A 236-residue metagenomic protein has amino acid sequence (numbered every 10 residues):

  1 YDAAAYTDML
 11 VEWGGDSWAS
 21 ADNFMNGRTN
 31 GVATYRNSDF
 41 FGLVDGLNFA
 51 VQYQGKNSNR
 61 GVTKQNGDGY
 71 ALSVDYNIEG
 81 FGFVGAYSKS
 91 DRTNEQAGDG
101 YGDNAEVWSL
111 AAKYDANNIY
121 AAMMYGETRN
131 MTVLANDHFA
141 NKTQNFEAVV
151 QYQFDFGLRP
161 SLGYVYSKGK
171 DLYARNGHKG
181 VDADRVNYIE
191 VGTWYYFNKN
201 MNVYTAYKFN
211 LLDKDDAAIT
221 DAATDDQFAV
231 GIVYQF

Functional and structural regions predicted by a protein language model:
Y1-A21, G55-N66, T93-G100, G177-G180 (+2 more regions): Surface-exposed loop and membrane-interface regions of Gram-negative outer-membrane beta-barrel proteins
Y1-K56, N66-D68, D75-G82: Outer membrane beta-barrel
A33, Y195-F197, A223-F236: Outer-membrane beta-barrel "beta-signal"
F41-V44, A140, L211: Short, aromatic- and cysteine-enriched interfacial helices/patches that mediate contacts at lipid membranes
V44-A50, G80-G82, N118-Y120, R159 (+2 more regions): Outer-membrane beta-barrel architecture
Q65, Y70-V191, Y195: Detector for outer-membrane/organellar transmembrane beta-barrel domains, recognizing the amphipathic beta-strand
K142, D184-V186, K208-F209, D213-D225: Mature soluble domains of exported/periplasmic/lumenal proteins and thiol-rich metal-chelating peptides
E190-K208, L212: C-terminal closing repeat unit and adjoining cap/tail of repeat-based domains
